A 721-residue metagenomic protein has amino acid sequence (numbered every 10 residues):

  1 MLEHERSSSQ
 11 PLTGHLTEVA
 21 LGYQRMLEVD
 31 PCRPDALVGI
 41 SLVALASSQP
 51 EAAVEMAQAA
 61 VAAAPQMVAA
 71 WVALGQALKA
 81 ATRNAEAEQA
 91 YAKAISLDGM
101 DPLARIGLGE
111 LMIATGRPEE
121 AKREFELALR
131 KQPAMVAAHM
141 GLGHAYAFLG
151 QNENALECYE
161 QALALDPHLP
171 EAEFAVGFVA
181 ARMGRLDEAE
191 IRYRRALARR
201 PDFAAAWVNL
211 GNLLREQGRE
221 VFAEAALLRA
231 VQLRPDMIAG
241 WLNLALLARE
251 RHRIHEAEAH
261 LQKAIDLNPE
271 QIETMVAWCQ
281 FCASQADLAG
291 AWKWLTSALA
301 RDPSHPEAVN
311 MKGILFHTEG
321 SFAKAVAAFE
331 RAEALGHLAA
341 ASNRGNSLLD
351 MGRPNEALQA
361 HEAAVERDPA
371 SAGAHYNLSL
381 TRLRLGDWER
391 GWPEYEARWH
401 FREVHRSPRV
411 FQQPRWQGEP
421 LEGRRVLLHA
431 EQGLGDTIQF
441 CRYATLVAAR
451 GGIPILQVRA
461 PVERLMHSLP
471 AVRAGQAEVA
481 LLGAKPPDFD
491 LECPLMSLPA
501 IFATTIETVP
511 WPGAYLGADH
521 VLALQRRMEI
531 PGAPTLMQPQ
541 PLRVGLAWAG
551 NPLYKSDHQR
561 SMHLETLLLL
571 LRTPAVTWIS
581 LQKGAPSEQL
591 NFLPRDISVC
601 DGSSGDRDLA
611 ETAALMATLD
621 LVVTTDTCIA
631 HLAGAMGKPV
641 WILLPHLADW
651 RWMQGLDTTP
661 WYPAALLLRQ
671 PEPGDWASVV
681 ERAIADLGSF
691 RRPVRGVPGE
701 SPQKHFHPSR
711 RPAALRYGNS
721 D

Functional and structural regions predicted by a protein language model:
M1-L621, D626-D721: Alpha-helical solenoid repeat scaffolds of the TPR/TPR-like class and their adjacent stem/linker regions that mediate
